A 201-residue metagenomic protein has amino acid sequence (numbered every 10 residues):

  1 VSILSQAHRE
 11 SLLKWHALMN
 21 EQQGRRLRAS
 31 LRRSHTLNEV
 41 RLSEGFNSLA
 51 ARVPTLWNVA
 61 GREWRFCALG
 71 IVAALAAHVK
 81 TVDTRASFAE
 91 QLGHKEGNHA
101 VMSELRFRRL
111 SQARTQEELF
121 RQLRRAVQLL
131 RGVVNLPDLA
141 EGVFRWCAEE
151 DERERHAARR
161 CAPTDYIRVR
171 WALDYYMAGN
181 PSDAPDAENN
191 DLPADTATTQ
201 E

Functional and structural regions predicted by a protein language model:
S2-I3: Extended repeat-based interaction scaffolds and adjacent low-complexity, acidic/S/T/P-biased segments that form broad
R9-E201: Basic, alpha-helical nucleic-acid-binding regions used in initiation and control of genome expression
